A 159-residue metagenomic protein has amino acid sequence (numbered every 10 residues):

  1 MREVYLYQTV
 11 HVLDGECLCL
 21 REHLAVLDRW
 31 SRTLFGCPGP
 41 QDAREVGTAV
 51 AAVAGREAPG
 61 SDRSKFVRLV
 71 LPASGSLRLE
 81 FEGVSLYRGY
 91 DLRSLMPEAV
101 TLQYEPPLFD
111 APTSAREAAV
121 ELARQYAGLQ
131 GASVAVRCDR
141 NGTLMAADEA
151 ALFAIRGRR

Functional and structural regions predicted by a protein language model:
M1-A52, S64-F66, P72-R159: Helix-start/capping segments and mature chain N-termini
V53-G60: Phosphate/pyrophosphate-binding loops at sites that engage ATP/ADP/AMP, CoA/4′-phosphopantetheine, polyphosphate
